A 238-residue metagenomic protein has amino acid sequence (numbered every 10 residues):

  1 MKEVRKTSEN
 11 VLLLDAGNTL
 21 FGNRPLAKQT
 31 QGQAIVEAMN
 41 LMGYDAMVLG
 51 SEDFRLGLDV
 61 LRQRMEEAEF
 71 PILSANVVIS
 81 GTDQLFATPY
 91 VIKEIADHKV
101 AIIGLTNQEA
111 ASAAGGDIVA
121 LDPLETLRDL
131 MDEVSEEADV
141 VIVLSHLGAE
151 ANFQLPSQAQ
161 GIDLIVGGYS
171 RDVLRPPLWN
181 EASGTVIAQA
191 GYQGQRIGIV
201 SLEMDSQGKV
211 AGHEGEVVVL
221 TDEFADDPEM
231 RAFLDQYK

Functional and structural regions predicted by a protein language model:
M1-K238: Acidic, metal/ion-coordinating pockets
